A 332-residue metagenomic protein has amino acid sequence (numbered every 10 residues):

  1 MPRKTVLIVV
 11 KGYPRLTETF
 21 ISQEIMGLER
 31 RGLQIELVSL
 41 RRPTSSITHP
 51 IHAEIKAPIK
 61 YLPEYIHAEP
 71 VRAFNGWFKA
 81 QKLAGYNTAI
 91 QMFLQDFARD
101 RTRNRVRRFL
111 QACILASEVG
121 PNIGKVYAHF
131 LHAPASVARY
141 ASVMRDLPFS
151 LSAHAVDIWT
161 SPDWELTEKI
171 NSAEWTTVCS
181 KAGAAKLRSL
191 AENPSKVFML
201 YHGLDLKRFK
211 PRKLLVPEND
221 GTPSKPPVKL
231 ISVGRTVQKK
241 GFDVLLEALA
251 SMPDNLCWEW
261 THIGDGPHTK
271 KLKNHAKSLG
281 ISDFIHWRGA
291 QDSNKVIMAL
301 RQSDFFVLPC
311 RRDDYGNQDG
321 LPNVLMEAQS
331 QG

Functional and structural regions predicted by a protein language model:
G12, V233-V237, M252, G266 (+1 more regions): Short donor-sugar binding/catalytic loops of nucleotide-sugar-dependent glycosyltransferases, especially enzymes
P162-W164, R188, L204-P226: Acidic anion/phosphate-binding donor-loop and adjacent secondary structure in glycosyltransferase catalytic cores
N171, K270-K271, D292-S303, D313 (+1 more regions): Short acidic alpha-helix that forms the nucleotide-activated donor recognition element in Leloir-type transferases
A182, G203: Carbohydrate-associated surface elements
L215-K240, L246-A250, T261: Conserved donor-binding/catalytic core segment of Leloir-type glycosyltransferases
K270-K295: Nucleotide-activated donor-binding/catalytic signature segment of Leloir-type glycosyltransferases, i.e., the conserved
F284, R301-G316: Acidic donor-binding loop of glycosyltransferase active sites
I297, D319-S330: Short alpha-helical segment that forms part of, or immediately flanks, the ligand-binding pocket in carbohydrate-active
